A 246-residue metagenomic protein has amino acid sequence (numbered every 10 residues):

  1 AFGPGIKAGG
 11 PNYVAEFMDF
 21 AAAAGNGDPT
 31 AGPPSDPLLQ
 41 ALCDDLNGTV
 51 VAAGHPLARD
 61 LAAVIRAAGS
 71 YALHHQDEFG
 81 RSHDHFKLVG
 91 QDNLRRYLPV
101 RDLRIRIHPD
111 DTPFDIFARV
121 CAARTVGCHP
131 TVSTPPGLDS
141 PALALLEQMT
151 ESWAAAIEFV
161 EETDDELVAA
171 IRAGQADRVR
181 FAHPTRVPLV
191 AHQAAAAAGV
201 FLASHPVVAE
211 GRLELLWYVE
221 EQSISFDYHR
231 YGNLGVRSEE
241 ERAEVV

Functional and structural regions predicted by a protein language model:
A1-P113, T125-V246: C-terminal segments
F117: Active-site helical microenvironments for divalent-metal-assisted chemistry
